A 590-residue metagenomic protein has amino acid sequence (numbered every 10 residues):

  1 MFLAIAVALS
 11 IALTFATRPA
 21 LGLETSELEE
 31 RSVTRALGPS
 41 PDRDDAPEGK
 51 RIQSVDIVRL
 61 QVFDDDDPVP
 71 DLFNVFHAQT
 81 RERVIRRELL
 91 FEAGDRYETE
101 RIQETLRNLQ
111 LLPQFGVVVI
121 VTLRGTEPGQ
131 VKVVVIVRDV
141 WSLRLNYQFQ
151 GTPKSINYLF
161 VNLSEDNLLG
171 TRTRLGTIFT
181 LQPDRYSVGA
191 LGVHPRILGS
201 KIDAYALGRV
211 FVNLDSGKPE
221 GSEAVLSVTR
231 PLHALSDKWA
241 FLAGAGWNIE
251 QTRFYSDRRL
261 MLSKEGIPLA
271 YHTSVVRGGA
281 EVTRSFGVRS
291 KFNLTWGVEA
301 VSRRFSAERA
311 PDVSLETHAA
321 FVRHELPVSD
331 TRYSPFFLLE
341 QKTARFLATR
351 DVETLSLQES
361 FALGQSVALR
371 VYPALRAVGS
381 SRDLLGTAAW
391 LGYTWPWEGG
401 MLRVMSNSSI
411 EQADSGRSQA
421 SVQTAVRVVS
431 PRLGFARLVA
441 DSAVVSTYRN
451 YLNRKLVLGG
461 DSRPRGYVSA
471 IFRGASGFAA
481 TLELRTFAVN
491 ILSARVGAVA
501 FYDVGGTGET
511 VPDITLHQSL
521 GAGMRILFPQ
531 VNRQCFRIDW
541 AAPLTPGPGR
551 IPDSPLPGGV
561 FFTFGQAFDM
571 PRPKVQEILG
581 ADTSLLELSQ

Functional and structural regions predicted by a protein language model:
L21-N157, V161-E165, G176-H194, V212-L226 (+2 more regions): Periplasmic polypeptide-binding modules associated with outer-membrane biogenesis and secretion
G49-R51, V131, W141-L145, N157 (+16 more regions): Outer-envelope beta-barrel architecture signal
V58-L60, Q148-T152, S164-D166, I178-Q182 (+16 more regions): Outer-membrane beta-barrel pore domains and translocons
P70, L89, Q365-Q590: C-terminal transmembrane beta-barrel domains of outer membrane proteins
T126-P128, L143-L145, N157, N167-L169 (+16 more regions): Gram-negative outer-membrane beta-barrel proteins
G151-S155, T180-Q182, S216-E220, P268-S274 (+7 more regions): Replace "Gram-negative outer membrane beta-barrel proteins" with "bacterial and organellar outer membrane beta-barrel
L159-L168, Y186-A204, A224-L232, G278-R284 (+8 more regions): Feature captures outer-membrane beta-barrel proteins of Gram-negative bacteria and organelles
V193-R309, V322: Transmembrane beta-barrel wall of Gram-negative outer-membrane proteins
